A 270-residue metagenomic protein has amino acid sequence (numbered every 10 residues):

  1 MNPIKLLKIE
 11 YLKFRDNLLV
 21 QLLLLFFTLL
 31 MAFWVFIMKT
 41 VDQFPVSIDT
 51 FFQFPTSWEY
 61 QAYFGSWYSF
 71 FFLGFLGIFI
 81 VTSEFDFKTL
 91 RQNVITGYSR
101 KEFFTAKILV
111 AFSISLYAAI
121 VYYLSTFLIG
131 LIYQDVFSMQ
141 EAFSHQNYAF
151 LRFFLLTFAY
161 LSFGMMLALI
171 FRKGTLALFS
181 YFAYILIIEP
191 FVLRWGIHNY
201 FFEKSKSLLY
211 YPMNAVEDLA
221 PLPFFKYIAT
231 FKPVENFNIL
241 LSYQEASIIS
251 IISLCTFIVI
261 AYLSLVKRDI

Functional and structural regions predicted by a protein language model:
M1-F27: Aromatic- and glycine-rich beta-strand/loop motifs that create alpha-glucan
K13, T82, N93-I95, G164 (+1 more regions): Helix-capping/transition residues at the boundaries of transmembrane alpha-helices and the short helical linkers
N17-L18, Y98-S99, R172-G174: Short loop-to-helix capping motifs
V20, L24-I80, F104-R172, L186 (+3 more regions): Secretory targeting signals
L23-T28, A177-I188, S205-L209: Central hydrophobic cores of alpha-helical transmembrane segments in multi-pass integral membrane proteins
G77-T96, R100-K101: Transmembrane helix boundary and interhelical loop/hinge segments in multi-pass membrane proteins
L193-A215: Extracellular/periplasmic helix-loop junction at the C-terminal end of a transmembrane helix in multi-pass membrane
E245-I270: Junction motif at the cytosolic side of a transmembrane helix
